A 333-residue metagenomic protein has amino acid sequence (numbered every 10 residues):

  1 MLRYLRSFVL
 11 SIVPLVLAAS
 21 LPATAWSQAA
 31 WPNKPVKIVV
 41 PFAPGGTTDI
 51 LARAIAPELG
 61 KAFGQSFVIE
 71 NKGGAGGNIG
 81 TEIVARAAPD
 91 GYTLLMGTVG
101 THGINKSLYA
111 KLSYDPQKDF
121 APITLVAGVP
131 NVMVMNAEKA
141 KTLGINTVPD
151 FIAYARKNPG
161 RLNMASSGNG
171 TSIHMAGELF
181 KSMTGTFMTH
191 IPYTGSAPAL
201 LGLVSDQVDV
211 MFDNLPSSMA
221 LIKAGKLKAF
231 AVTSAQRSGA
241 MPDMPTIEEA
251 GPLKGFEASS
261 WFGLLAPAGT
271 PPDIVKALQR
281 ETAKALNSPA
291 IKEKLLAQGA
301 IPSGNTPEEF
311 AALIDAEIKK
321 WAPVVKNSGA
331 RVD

Functional and structural regions predicted by a protein language model:
M1-N33, V332-D333: Short, low-complexity disordered leader/linker segments with a strong preference for bacterial N-terminal type II
W26-K118, R161, N169, G185-V210 (+3 more regions): N-terminal (or domain-start) structured segment
N33-P35, M183, K223-A224, E249 (+1 more regions): An extracytoplasmic/periplasmic, membrane-proximal ligand-sensing/linker region
I50, A54, E58, A62 (+17 more regions): Extracytoplasmic/secreted proteins, especially bacterial periplasmic and envelope-associated proteins
R86-G91, S107-P198, I247-P252, W261-K294: Hinge/capping helix and adjacent helix->loop/strand transition within the periplasmic-binding protein
H102-K111, H174, L179-M183, S205 (+2 more regions): A ligand-binding cleft/hinge motif common to bilobed small-molecule-binding domains
D115-V126, F187-I191, D209, M219-E257 (+1 more regions): Short beta-strand->loop
